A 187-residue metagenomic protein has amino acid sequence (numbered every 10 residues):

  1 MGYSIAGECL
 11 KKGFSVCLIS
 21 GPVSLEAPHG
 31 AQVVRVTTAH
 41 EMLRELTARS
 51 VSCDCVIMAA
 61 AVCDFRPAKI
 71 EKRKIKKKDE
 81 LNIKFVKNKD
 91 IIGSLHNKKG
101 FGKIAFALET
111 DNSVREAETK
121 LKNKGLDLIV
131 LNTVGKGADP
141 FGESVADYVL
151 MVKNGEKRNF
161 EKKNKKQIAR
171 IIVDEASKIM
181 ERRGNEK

Functional and structural regions predicted by a protein language model:
M1-G2, K87, I91, I168: Catalytic-loop motifs flanking and including active-site residues across diverse enzymes
M1-T38: Glycine-rich phosphate/diphosphate-binding loop of Rossmann-like nucleotide-binding domains
S4-E8, E41, E45-A48, S94 (+2 more regions): Alpha-helical scaffold segments in soluble metabolic enzymes
S15-C17, Q32-V33, D54-V56, F101-A105 (+3 more regions): Structural motif
V23, T110, G155: Short, glycine/serine-rich, charged loops/turns that create anion-binding and catalytic segments at active sites
V36-T38, L108, K153, K162: Active-site donor-binding loop signature of nucleotide-sugar glycosyltransferases
T38-A107, D111-A138: Glycine-rich phosphate-binding loop
S113-K187: Glycine-rich phosphate/adenylate-binding loop
